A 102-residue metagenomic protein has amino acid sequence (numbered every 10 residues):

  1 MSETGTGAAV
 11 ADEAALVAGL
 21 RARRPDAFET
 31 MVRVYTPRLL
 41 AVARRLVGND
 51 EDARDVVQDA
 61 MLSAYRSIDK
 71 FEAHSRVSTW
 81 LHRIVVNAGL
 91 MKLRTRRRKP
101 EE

Functional and structural regions predicted by a protein language model:
M1-A22, D26, T30-V34, R97-R98: Intrinsic, short, N-terminal disordered tails of RNA polymerase sigma-factor systems
E3-G5, R21-T30, L40-D59: Short, charged helix-capping/linker segments at alpha-helix termini
L16, L20, L39, L46 (+3 more regions): Generic leucine side-chain signal with a strong bias for well-ordered alpha-helical environments
P25-F28, T36, D50, R54 (+3 more regions): A short, glycine- and basic residue-enriched loop/turn that sits immediately adjacent to a domain's principal
M31-Y35, L39, V85: Hydrophobic/aromatic residues within well-ordered alpha-helical segments
D55-L62, R66, S75-N87: Structural recognition of an alpha-helix C-terminal capping motif at a helix-to-coil junction
D69-A73, R83-E102: Arg/Lys-rich amphipathic alpha helix in sigma70-family domain 2
